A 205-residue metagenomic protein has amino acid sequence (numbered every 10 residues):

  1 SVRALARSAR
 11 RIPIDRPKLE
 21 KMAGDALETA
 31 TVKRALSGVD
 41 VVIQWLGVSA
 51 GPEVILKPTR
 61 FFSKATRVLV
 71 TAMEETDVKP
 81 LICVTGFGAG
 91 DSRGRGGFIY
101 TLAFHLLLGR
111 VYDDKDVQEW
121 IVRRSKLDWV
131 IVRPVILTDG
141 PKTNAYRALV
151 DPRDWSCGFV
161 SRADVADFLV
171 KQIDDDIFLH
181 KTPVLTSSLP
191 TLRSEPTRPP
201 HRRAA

Functional and structural regions predicted by a protein language model:
S1-R3, A9, P52-E53, K64-R110 (+2 more regions): Conserved Rossmann-fold NAD(P)-dependent oxidoreductase catalytic core, especially the SDR/UDP-sugar
A4, R10-V68, A72-E75, I177: NAD(P)H-binding glycine-rich loop region in Rossmannoid oxidoreductase-like domains and their noncatalytic homologs
K21, K79, P152-A205: Mid/C-terminal beta-alpha module of Rossmann-like enzyme folds, strongest in SDR-family dehydrogenases/epimerases
L27, A89, L137-T138, P190: Conserved sequence/active-site signature of Rossmann-fold short-chain dehydrogenase/reductase
V42, Q118, V132, V165-A166: Non-catalytic, hydrophobic alpha-helical segments
L46, I82-T85, V135: Active-site beta-alpha turn of Rossmann-fold NAD(P)-dependent dehydrogenases/reductases
P52-I55, R95-V111, I136, P152-S156 (+1 more regions): Alpha-helical membrane-targeting segments
E119-P141: Conserved beta-loop-beta element that borders a ligand/cofactor-binding pocket
